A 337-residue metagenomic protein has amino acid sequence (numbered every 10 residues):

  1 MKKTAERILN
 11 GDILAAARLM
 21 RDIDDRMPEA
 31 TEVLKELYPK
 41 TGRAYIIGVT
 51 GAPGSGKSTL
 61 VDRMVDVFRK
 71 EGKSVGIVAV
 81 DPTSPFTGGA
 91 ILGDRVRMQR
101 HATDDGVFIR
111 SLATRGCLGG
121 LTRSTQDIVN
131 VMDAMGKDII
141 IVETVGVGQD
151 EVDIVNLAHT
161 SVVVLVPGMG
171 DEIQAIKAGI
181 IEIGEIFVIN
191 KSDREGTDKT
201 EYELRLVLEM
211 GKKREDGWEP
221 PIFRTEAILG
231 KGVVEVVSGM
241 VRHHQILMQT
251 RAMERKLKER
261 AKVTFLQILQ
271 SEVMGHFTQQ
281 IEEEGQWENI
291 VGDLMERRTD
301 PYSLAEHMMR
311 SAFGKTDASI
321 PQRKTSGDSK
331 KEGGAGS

Functional and structural regions predicted by a protein language model:
M1-G42, E288-N289, L304-S337: Non-catalytic terminal/linker segments enriched in charged/polar, low-complexity residues
K3-A44, V65-D150, L157-E172: Nucleotide-state-sensitive switch-loop elements of NTP-binding domains
I47-V49: Hydrophobic anchor at the beta1->P-loop junction of P-loop NTPases
G54: Walker A (P-loop) phosphate-binding loop of P-loop NTPases
K57: Conserved lysine of the Walker
L60: Hydrophobic positions on the alpha1 helix immediately C-terminal to the Walker A/P-loop
I186, S192-H244: Canonical P-loop GTPase G-domain recognition
R224, E235-A312, I320: Long, well-ordered amphipathic alpha-helical subdomains in the mid-to-C-terminal portions of large enzyme subunits
